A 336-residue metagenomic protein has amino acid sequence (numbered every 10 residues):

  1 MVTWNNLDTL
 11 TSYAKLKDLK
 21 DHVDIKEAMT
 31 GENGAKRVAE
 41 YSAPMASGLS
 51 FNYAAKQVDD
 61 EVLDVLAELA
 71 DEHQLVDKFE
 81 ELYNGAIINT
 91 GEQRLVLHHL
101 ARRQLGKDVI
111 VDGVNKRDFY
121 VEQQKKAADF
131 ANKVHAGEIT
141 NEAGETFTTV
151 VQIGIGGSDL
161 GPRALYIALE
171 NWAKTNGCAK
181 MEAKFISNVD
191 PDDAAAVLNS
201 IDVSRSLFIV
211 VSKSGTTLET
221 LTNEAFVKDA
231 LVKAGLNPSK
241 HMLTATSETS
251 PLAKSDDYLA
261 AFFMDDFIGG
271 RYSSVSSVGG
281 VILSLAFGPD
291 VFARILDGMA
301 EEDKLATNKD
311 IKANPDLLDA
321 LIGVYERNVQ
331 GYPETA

Functional and structural regions predicted by a protein language model:
W4-A143: Extended, charge-enriched "interface" segments that sit outside catalytic cores
V38, V150-A164, G270-G279: Conserved phosphate/anionic-ligand binding catalytic regions in large, soluble enzymes, centered on
D118-T140, L165-S204: Glycine-rich oxoanion-binding loops at beta->alpha junctions
T149-V151, L207, L243: Conserved beta-strand elements of the Class I
S158-G161, L165, D193-A194, V210-L231 (+2 more regions): Extended, hydrophobic alpha-helical segments in both membrane/secreted and soluble proteins
L160-N176, L198-V203, E224-V232, D256-F262: A glycine- and small-aliphatic-rich helix-loop capping segment at beta-alpha/alpha-beta transitions that lines
A230-A336: Active-site phosphate/pyrophosphate-binding segments
